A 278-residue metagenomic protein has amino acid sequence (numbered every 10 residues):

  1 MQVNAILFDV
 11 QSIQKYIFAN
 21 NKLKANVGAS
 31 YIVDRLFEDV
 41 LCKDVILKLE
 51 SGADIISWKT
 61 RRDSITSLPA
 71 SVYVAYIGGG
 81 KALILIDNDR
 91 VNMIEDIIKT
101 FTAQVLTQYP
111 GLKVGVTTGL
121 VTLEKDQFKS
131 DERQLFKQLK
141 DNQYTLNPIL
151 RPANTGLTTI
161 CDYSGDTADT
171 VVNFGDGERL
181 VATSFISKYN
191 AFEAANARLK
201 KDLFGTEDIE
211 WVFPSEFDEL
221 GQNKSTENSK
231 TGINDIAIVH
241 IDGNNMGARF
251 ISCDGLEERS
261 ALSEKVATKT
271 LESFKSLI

Functional and structural regions predicted by a protein language model:
M1-I278: Regulatory and interdomain segments flanking nucleotide-handling catalytic cores in signaling/defense enzymes
